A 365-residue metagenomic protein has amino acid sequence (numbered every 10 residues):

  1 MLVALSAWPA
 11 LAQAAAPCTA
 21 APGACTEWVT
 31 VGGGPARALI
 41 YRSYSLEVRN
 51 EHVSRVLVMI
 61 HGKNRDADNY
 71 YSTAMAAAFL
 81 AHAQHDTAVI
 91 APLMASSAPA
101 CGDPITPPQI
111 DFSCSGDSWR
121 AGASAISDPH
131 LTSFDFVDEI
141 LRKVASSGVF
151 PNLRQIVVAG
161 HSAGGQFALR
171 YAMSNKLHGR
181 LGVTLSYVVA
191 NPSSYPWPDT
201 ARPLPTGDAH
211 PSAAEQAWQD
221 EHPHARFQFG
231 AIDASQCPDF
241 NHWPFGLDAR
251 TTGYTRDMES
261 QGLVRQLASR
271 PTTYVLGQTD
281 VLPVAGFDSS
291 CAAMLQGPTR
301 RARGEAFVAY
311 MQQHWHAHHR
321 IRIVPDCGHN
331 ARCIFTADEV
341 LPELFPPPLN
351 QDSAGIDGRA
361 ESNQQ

Functional and structural regions predicted by a protein language model:
A12-V56, N64, D68-A88, C114-P129 (+9 more regions): A domain-start/cap signature at the N-terminus of enzymes
H61, P271-P298: Conserved strand-to-loop "acid loop" that flanks and positions the catalytic carboxylate
H61-R65, S193: Active-site glycine-rich loops that stabilize anionic/oxyanionic intermediates across multiple enzyme folds
M94, L185-W197: Active-site nucleophile loop of the alpha/beta-hydrolase fold
D135-L153: Conserved acidic catalytic loop of the alpha/beta-hydrolase fold
G160, G164: Gly/Ala-rich beta-loop-alpha elbow adjacent to hydrolase catalytic centers
G165-L177: Short glycine-enriched nucleophile-adjacent loop and the immediately C-terminal alpha-helix near the catalytic center
V275, T279, D288, E305-S362: C-terminal catalytic histidine-bearing segment of alpha/beta-hydrolase fold enzymes
